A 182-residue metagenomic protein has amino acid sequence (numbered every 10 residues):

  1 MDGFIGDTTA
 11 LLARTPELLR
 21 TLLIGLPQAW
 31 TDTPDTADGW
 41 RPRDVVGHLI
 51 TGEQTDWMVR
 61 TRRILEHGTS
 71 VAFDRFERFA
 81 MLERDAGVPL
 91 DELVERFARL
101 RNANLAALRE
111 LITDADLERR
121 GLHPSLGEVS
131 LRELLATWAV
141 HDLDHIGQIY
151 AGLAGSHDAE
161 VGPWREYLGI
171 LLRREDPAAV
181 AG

Functional and structural regions predicted by a protein language model:
M1-W30, G52-R63: Alpha-helical bundle segments that constitute or directly flank the non-heme di-iron/ferroxidase center
F4-R14, A37, R96, L126 (+1 more regions): Short, contiguous, pocket-lining structural segments that sit at or immediately flank catalytic/ligand-binding sites
T8-L12, P16-I24, A80-L90, N102 (+4 more regions): Small-residue-biased structural context
T15, R78-R119, V129, E133-H141 (+1 more regions): Acidic/histidine-rich alpha-helical segments that form the ligand environment of transition-metal centers
I24-T31, R109-E118, G155-D158: Surface-exposed helix-capping loop/turn segments at secondary-structure junctions
D32-F76, L105, G121-G182: Short, contiguous alpha-helical
